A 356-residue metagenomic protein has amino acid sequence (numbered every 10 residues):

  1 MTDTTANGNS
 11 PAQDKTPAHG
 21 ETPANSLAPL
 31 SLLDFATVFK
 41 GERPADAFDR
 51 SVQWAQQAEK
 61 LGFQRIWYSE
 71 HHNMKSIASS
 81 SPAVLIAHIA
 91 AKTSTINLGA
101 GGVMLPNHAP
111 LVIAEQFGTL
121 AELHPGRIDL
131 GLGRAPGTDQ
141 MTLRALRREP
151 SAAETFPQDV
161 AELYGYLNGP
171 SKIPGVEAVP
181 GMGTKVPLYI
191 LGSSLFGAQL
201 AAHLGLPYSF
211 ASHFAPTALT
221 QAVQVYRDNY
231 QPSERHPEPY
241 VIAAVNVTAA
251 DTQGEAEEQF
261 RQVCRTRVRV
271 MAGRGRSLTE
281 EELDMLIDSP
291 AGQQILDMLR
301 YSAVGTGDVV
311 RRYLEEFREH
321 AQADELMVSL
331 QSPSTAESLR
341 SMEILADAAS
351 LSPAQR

Functional and structural regions predicted by a protein language model:
M1-T93: N-terminal beta1-alpha1-beta2 module of alpha/beta enzyme domains
T22, S26, P150-A178, A218-A323 (+1 more regions): An alpha-helical appendage that flanks or caps ligand/catalytic pockets
S26-P44, P106-N168, Y208: Flexible, glycine-rich active-site loops centered on histidine and acidic residues that chelate a metal or position
L30, G62, E70, I89 (+5 more regions): Conserved, mostly hydrophobic/aromatic
L30-D34, I66-Y68, L98-A100, I128-L132 (+4 more regions): Hydrophobic faces of well-ordered beta-strands that scaffold small-molecule active sites in alpha/beta enzyme cores
D34-D49, V103-L111, M182-G192, M298-G307: Active-site mouth loops of central-metabolism enzymes
E59, I86-S94, F117, A121-I128 (+3 more regions): Acidic (Asp/Glu)-rich catalytic clusters
A198, A202-T217, V223: A conserved active-site cap/scaffold subdomain adjacent to cofactor or substrate pockets
